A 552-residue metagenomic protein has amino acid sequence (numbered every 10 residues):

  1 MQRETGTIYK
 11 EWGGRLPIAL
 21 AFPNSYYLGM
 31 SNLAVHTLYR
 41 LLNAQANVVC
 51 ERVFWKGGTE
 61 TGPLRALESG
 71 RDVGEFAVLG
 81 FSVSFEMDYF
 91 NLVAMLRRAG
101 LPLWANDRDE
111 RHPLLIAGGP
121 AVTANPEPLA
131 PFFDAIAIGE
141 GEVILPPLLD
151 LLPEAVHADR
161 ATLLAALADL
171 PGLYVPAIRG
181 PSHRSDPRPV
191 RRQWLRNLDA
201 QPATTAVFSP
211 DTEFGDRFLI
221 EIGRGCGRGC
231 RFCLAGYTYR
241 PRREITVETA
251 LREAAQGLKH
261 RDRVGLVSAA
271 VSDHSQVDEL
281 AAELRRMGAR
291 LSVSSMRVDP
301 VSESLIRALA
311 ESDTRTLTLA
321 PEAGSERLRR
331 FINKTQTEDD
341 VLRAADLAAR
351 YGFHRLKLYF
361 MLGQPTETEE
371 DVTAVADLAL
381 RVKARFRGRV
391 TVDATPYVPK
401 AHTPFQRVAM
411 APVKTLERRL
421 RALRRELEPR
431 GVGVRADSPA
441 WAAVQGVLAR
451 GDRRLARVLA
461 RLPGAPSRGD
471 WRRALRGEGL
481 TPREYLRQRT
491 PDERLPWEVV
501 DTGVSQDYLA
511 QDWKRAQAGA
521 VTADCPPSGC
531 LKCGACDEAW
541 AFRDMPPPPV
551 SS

Functional and structural regions predicted by a protein language model:
M1-A19, Y26-Y27, P176-L219, G503-A516 (+2 more regions): N-terminal [4Fe-4S]-dependent radical SAM core
M1-T7, I18-L20, P429-S552: Radical SAM enzyme core and accessory elements
L20-A21, M87, R252-T391: Conserved SAM/AdoMet-binding glycine-rich loop
L20-N24, L42, A206-F232, R315 (+1 more regions): N-terminal pre-triad scaffold of radical SAM enzymes
W55-R184, P404-D452, L459-P466: Glycine-rich beta-alpha loop elements in corrinoid/cobalamin-binding modules across cobalamin-dependent enzymes
K56, A121, Y237-Y239, A270-D273 (+5 more regions): Active-site-proximal loop/turn and secondary-structure-junction residues that shape catalytic pockets, frequently
F232-T249, C536-S551: Iron-sulfur (Fe-S) cluster-binding segments and ferredoxin-like electron-carrier domains, especially [2Fe-2S]
S275, S304-L305, R327-I332, L362-E370 (+4 more regions): Flexible glycine/acidic-rich beta-alpha junction loops that bind and position SAM and/or redox cofactors in anaerobic
